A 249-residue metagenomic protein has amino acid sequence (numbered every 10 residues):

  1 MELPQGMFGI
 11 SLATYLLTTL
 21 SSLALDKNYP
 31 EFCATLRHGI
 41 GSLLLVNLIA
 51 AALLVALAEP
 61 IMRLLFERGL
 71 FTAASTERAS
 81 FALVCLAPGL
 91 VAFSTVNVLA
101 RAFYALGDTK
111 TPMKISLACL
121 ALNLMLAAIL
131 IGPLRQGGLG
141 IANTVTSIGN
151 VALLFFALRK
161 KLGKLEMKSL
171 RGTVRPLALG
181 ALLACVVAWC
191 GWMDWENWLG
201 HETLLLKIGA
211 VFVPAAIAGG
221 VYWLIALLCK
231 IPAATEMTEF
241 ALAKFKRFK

Functional and structural regions predicted by a protein language model:
M1-K249: Membrane-embedded alpha-helical bundles of multi-pass transporters/translocases, especially carrier/permease families
